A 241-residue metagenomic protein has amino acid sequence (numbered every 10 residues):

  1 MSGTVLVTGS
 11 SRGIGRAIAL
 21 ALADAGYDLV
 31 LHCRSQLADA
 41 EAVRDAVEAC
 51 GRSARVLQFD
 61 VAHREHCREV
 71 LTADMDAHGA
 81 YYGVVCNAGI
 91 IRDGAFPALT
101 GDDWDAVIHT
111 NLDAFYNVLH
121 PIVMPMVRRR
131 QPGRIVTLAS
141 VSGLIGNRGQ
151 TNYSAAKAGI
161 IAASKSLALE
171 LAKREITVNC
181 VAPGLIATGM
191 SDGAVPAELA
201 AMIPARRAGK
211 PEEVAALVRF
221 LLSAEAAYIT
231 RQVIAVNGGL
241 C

Functional and structural regions predicted by a protein language model:
S11-R12: Conserved glycine-rich cofactor-binding loop
A95-F96, D103-I108, L199: Substrate-binding pocket helix/loop in short-chain dehydrogenase/reductase
L119, A156, S164: Active-site helix of classical SDR
M124, L169-K173, A227: Alpha-helical segment proximal to the catalytic Tyr-Lys
S140: Residue(s) in the substrate-gating loop at a strand-loop-helix junction that position the organic substrate next
I145, A197, A201, R219 (+1 more regions): Short C-terminal tail/terminal secondary-structure segment of NAD(P)H-dependent dehydrogenase/reductase domains
I176, K210-V236: C-terminal substrate-recognition "lid" of short-chain dehydrogenase/reductases
